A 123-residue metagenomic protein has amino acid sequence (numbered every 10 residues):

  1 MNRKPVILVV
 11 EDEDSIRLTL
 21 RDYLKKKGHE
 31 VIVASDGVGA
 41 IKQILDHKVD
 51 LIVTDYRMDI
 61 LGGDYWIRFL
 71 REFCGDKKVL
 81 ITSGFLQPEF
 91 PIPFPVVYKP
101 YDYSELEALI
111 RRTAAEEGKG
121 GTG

Functional and structural regions predicted by a protein language model:
E13-I32, Y103: Two-component/phosphorelay signaling modules centered on CheY-like receiver
R17, D59-I60: The feature encodes the CheY-like receiver
R21, Y101-G118: C-terminal output helix
V33-K42, G63: Helix N-cap/capping motif at the beta->alpha junctions
K42, D64-G75: Short amphipathic alpha-helix used as the core "switch/output" element in two-component signaling
D55: Active-site residues of response regulator receiver
I81-S83: Hydrophobic/aromatic residues positioned on beta-strands within the core alpha/beta folds
